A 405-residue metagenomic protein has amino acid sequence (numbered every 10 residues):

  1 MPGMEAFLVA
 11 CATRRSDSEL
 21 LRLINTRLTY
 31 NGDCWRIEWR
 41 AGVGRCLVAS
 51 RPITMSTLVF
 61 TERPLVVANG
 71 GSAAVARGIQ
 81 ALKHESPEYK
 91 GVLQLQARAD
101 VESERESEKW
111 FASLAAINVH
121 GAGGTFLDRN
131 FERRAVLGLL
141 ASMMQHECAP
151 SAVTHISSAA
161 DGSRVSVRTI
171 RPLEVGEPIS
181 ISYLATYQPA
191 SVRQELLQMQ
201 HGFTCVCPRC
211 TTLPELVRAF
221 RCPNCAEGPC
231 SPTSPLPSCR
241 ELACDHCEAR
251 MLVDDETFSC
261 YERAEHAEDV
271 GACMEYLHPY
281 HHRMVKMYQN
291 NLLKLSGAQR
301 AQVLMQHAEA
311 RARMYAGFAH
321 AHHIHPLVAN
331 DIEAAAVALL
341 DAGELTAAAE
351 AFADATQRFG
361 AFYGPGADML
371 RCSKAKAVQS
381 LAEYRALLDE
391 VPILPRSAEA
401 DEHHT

Functional and structural regions predicted by a protein language model:
M1-T405: Conserved catalytic SET/PR domain of SAM-dependent protein methyltransferases, capturing the structural core that binds
